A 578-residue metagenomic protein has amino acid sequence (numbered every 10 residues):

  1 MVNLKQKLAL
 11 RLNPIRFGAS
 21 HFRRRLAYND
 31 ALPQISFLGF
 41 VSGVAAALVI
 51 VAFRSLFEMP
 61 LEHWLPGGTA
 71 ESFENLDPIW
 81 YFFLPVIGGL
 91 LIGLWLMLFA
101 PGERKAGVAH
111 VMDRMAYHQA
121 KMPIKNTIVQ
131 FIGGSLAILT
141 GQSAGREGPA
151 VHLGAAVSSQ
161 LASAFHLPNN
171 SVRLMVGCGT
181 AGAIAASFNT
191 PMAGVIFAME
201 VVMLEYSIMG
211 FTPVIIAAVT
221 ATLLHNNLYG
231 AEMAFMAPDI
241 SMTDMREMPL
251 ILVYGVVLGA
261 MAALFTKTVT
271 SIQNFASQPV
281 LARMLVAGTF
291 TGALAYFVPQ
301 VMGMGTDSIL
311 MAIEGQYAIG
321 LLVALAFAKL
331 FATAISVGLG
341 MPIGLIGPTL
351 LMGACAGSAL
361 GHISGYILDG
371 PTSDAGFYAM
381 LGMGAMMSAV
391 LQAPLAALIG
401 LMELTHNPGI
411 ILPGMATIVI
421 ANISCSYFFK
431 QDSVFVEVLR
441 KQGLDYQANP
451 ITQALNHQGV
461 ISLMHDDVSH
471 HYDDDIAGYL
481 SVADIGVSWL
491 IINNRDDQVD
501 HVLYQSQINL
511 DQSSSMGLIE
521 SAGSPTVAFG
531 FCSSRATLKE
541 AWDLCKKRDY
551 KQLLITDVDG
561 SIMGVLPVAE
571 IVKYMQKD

Functional and structural regions predicted by a protein language model:
M1-H457, I461-D496, D500, Y504-L518 (+4 more regions): Alpha-helical transmembrane segments and immediately membrane-proximal extracytoplasmic
V527-L544, D549-D578: Cytosolic regulatory modules rich in charged/polar residues
